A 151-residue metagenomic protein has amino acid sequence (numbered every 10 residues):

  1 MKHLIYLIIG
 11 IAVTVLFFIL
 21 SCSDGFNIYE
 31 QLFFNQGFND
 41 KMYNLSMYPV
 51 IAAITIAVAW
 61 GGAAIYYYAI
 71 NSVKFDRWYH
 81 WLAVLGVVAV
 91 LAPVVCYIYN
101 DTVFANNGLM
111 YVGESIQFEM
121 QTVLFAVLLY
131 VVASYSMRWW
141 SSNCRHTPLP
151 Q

Functional and structural regions predicted by a protein language model:
M1-A59: N-terminal signal-anchor transmembrane alpha-helix
Y6, I51-A52, H80-V88, F118 (+2 more regions): Alpha-helical transmembrane segments of multi-pass membrane proteins, especially transporters and channels
Y6-G10, T14, F104-Q151: Alpha-helical membrane-associated segments of multi-pass integral membrane proteins
I8-A12, I65-A69, F75-V95: Transmembrane alpha-helical segments of multi-pass membrane proteins
V13-F17, G62, V88-C96, F125 (+2 more regions): Alpha-helical transmembrane segments of multipass membrane proteins
F18, C22-G25, Y66-N71, C96 (+2 more regions): Membrane-water interface at transmembrane helix exits
N27-P49, P93-Q121: Interfacial non-cytosolic loop connecting adjacent transmembrane helices
P49-R77: Canonical alpha-helical transmembrane segments
